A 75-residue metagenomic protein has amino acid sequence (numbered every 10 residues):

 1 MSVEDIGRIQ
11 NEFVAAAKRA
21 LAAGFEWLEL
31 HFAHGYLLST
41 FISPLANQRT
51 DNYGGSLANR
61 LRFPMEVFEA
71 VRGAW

Functional and structural regions predicted by a protein language model:
M1-W75: Flavin-dependent oxidoreductase catalytic cores
